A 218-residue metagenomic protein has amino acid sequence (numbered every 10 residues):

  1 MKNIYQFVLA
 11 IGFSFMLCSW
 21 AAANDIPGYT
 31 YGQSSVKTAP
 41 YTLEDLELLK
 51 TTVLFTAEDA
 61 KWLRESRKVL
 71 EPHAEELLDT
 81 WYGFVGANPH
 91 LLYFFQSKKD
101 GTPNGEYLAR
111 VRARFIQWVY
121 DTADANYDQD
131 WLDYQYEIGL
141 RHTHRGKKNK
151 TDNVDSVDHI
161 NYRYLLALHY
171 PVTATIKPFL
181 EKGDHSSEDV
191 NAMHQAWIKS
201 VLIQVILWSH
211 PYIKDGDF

Functional and structural regions predicted by a protein language model:
M1-L9: Bacterial N-terminal signal peptides that target proteins for export
V8-M16: Bacterial N-terminal signal peptides
C18-A23: Sec/Tat signal peptide C-region and signal peptidase I cleavage site
N24-L54: Acidic, low-complexity proline/glycine-rich segments
N24-P27, E44-L46, K182-F218: Short terminal or interdomain "cap/linker" segment that borders an active site or interface and mediates
L46-L49, E71-F179: Heme-based O2/NO sensor domains and their adjacent alpha-helical segments, primarily globin folds but also including
V53-E65, K147-V154: Short, charged/polar, low-complexity loop and linker segments that flank or interrupt alpha-helical bundles
L63, A74, L78, L108 (+4 more regions): Hydrophobic packing residues in well-ordered alpha-helices of helical domains and bundles
